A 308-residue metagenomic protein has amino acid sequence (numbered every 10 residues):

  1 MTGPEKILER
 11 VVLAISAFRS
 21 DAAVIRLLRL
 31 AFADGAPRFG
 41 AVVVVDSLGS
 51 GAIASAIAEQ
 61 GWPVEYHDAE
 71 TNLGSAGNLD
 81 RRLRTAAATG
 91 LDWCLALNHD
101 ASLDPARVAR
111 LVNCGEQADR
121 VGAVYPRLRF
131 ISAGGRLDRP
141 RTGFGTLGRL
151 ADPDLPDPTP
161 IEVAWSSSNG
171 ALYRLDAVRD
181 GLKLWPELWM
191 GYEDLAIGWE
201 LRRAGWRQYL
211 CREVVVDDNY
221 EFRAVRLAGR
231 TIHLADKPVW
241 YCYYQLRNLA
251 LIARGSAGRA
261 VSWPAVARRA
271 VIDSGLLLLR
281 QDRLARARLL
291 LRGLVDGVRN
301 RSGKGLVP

Functional and structural regions predicted by a protein language model:
S20-G35: Short, well-formed alpha-helical segments that are part of the catalytic scaffolds of diverse glycosyltransferases
V45-A54, T71, A101: A conserved acidic beta->alpha catalytic loop
A69-A86: Glycine-rich, basic loop-to-helix element that forms the pyrophosphate-binding segment of sugar-nucleotide handling
L91-D100: Short beta-strand-to-loop acidic/aromatic patch adjacent to the donor-nucleotide binding site
S102-K183: Acidic/His-rich active-site region of diverse nucleotide-sugar glycosyltransferases
A171, A177, G181-L182, E187-V214: A short, conserved alpha-helix in the catalytic core of glycosyltransferases
C211-H233: Active-site donor/metal-binding and catalytic loop motifs of nucleotide-sugar-dependent glycosylation enzymes
R254-P308: Non-catalytic, C-terminal membrane-associated alpha-helical segments of glycosyltransferases
